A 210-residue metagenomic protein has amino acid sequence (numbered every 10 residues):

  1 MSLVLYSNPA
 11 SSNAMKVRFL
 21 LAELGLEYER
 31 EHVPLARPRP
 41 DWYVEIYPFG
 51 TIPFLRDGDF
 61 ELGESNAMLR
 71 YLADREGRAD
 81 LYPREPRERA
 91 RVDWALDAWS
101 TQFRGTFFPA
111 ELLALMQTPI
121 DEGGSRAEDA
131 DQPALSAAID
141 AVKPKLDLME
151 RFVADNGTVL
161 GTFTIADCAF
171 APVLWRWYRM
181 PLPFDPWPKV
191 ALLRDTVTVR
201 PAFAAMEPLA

Functional and structural regions predicted by a protein language model:
M1-S136: GST-like domain detector, emphasizing the conserved glutathione-binding G-site in the N-terminal thioredoxin-like
F49, R75, D155-N156, R200: Structured helix-beta-strand junction loops
A95, S100-V199: GST-like fold's C-terminal all-alpha helical module
A202-A205: Juxtamembrane membrane-interface segments at transmembrane alpha-helix termini
P208-A210: Terminal-tail/helix-coil boundary detector
